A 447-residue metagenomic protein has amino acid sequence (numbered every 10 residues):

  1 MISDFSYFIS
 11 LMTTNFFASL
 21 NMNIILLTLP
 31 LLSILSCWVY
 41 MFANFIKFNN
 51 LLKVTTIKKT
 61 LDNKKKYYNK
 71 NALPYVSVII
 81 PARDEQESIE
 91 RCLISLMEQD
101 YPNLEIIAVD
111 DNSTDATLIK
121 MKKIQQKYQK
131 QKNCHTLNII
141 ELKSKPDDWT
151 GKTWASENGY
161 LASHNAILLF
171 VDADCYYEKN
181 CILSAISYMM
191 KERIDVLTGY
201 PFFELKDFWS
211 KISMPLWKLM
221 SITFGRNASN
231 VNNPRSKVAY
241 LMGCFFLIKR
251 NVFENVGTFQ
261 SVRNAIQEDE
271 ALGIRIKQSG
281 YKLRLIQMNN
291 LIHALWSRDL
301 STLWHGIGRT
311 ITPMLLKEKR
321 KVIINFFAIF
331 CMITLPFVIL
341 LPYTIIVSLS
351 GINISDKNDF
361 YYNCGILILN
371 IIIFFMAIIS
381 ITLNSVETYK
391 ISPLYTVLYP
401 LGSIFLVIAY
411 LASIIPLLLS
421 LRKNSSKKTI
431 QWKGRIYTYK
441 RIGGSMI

Functional and structural regions predicted by a protein language model:
I2-Y68, P215, N227, L406: N-terminal membrane-anchoring/stem segments of glycan-assembly enzymes
N44-K47, N138-L161, N165, S184-N255 (+3 more regions): Long helical/loop segments within the catalytic core of UDP-sugar-dependent glycosyltransferases, especially the large
N50-T60, E85-E98: Short, well-formed alpha-helical segments that are part of the catalytic scaffolds of diverse glycosyltransferases
P74-S77, E105, A271: Cell-envelope/extracellular polymer assembly enzymes that use nucleotide-activated donors
L93-K145: Acidic donor-binding segment of Leloir-type glycosyltransferases
A116, A173-Y188: Acidic donor-binding/catalytic loop of UDP-sugar-dependent glycosyltransferases, especially processive GT2
M189-E192, V196-T223, E254, T258-V322 (+1 more regions): Catalytic donor/gating beta->alpha subdomain of glycosyltransferases that bind UDP-sugars
I329-K427: Membrane-embedded multi-pass helical conduit in multi-pass membrane proteins, especially envelope-biosynthetic
